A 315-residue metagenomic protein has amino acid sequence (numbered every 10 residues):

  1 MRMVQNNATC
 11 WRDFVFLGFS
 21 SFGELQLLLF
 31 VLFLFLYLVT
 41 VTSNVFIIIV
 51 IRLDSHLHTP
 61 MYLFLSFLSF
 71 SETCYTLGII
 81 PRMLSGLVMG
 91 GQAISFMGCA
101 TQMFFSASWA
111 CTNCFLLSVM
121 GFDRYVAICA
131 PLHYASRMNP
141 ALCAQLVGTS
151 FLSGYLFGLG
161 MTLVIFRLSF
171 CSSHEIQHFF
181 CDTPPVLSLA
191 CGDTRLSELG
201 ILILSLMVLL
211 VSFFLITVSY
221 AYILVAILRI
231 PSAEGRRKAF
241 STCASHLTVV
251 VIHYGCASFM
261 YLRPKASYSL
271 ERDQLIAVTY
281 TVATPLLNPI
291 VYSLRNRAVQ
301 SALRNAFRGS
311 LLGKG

Functional and structural regions predicted by a protein language model:
M1-G315: Transmembrane helical core of 7TM receptor-like proteins
